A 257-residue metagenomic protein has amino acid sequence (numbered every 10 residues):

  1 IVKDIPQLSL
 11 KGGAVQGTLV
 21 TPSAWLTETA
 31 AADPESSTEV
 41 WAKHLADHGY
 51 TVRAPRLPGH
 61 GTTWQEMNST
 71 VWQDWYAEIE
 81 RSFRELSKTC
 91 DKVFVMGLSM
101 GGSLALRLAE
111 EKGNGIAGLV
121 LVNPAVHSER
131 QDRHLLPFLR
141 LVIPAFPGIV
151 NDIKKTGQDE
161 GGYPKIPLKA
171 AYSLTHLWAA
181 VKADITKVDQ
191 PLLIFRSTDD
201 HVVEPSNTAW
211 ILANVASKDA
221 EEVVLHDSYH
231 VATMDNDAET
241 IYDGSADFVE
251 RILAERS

Functional and structural regions predicted by a protein language model:
I1, G17-L57, T63: Short, surface-exposed "cap/lid" segments of acyl-processing enzymes
T63-T89, F94: Catalytic nucleophile-loop/oxyanion-hole region of alpha/beta-hydrolase and closely related hydrolase-like folds
G97-G101, A105: Gly/Ala-rich beta-loop-alpha elbow adjacent to hydrolase catalytic centers
V120-E129: Active-site nucleophile loop of the alpha/beta-hydrolase fold
V188, I194-R196, D200: Short beta-strand/loop motif that positions the catalytic acidic residue of the alpha/beta-hydrolase fold
H201-N207: Conserved alpha/beta-hydrolase "acid-adjacent" motif
V215-V231: Catalytic histidine neighborhood in serine/cysteine hydrolases with alpha/beta-hydrolase-type architecture
D227-S257: Catalytic active-site module of serine/aspartate enzymes centered on a nucleophile-bearing elbow/loop
